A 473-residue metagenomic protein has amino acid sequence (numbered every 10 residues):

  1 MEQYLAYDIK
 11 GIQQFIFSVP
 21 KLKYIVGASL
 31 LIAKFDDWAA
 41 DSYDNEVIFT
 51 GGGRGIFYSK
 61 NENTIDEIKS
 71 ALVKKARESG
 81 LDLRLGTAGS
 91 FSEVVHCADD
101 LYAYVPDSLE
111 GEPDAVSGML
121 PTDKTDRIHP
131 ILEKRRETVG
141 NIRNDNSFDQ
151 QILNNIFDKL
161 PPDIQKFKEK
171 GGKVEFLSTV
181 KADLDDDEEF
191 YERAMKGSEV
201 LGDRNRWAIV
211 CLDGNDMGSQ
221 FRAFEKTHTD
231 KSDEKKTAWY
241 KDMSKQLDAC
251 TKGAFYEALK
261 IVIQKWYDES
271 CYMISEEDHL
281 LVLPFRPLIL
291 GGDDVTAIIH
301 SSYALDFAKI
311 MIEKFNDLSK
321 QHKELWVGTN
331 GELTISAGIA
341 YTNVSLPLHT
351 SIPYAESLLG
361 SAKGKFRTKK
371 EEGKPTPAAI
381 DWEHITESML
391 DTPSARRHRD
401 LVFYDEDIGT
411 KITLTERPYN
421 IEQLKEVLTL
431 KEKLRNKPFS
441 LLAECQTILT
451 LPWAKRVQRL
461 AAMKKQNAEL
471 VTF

Functional and structural regions predicted by a protein language model:
M1-F473: Regulatory and interdomain segments flanking nucleotide-handling catalytic cores in signaling/defense enzymes
